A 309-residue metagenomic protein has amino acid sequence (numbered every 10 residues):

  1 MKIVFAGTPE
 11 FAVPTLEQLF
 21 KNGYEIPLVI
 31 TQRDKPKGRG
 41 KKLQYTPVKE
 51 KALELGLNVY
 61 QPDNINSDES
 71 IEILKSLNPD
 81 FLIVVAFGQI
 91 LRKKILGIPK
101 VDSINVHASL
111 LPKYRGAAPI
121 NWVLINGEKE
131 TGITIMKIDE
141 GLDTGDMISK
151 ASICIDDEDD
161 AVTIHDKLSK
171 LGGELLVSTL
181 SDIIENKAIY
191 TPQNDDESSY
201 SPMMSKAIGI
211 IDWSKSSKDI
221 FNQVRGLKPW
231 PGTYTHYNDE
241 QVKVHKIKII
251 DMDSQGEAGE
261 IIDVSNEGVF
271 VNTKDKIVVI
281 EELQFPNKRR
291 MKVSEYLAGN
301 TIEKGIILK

Functional and structural regions predicted by a protein language model:
M1-R39: N-terminal Rossmann-like dinucleotide-binding module
T8-F11, D63-N66, F87-I90, L227 (+1 more regions): Short beta->alpha connector loops
P9-N22, K51-N58, N78-D80: Hydrophobic N-terminal alpha-helices or hydrophobic patches in metabolic proteins across all domains of life
V13, E17-K21, E72-K75, K93 (+1 more regions): Amphipathic, non-transmembrane alpha-helical secondary structure
N22-E25, Q32, F81-Y200, S205-A207: Donor/substrate-binding cores of folate-linked one-carbon enzymes
P36-N78: N-terminal glycine-/serine-/threonine-rich beta1-alpha1-beta2 phosphate-ribose binding loop of Rossmann-like
S214-K309: An anion-binding loop in the catalytic cleft
